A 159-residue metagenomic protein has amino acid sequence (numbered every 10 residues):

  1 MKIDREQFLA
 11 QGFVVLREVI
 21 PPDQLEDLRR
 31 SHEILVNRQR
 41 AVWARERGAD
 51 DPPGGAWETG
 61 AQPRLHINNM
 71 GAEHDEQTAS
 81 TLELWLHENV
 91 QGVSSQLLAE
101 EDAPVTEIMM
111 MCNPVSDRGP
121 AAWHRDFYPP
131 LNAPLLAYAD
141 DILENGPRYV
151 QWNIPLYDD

Functional and structural regions predicted by a protein language model:
K2-A10, R17-D140: Non-heme Fe(II)-dependent double-stranded beta-helix
F13, V105-E107, P147-N153: Extracellular structured ligand-interaction cores
L131-D159: Short, conserved beta-strand element in jelly-roll/cupin
